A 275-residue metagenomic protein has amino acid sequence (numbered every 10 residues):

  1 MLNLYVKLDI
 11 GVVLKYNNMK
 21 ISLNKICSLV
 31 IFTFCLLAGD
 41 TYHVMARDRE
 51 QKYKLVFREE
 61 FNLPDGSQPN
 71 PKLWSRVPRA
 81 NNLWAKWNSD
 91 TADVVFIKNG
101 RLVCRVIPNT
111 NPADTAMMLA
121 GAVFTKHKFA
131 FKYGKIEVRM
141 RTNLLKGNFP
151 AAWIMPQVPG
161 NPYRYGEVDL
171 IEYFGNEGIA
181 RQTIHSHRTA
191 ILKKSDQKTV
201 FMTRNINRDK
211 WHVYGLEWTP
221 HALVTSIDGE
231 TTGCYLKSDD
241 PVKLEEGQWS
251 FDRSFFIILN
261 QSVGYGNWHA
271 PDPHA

Functional and structural regions predicted by a protein language model:
M1-D48: Bacterial Sec-dependent N-terminal signal peptides
V44-A275: GH16 jelly-roll
